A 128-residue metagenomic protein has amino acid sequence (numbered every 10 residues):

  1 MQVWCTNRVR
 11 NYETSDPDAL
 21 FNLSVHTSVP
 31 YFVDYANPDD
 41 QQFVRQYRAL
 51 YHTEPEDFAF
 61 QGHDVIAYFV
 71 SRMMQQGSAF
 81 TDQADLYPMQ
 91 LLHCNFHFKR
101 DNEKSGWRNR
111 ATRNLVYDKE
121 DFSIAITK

Functional and structural regions predicted by a protein language model:
M1-K128: Extracytosolic ligand-binding ectodomains
